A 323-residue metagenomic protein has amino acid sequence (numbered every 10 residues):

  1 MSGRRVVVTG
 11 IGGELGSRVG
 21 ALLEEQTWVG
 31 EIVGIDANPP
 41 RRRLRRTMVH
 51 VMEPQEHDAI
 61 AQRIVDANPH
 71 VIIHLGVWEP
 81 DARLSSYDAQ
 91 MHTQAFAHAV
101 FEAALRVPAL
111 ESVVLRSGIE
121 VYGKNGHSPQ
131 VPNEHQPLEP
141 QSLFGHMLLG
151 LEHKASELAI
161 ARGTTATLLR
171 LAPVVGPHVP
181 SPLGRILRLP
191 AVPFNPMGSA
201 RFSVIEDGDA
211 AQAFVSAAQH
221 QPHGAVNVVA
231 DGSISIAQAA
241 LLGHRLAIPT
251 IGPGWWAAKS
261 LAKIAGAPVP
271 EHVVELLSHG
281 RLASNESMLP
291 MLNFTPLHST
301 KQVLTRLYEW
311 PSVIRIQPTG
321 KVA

Functional and structural regions predicted by a protein language model:
V6-Q26: N-terminal Rossmann NAD(P)H-binding glycine-rich loop of SDR-like oxidoreductase domains
T9, I35, L75, V113-I119 (+1 more regions): SDR active-site strand-loop-helix element
M52-F96: NAD(P)H-binding glycine-rich loop region in Rossmannoid oxidoreductase-like domains and their noncatalytic homologs
H98-L143: Conserved Rossmann-fold NAD(P)-dependent oxidoreductase catalytic core, especially the SDR/UDP-sugar
G126-L168, P173: Catalytic helix-loop patch of NAD(P)-dependent Rossmann-fold dehydrogenases
L158-D207: NAD(P)-dependent short-chain dehydrogenase/reductase
A211-H272, N285, I314-A323: Mid/C-terminal beta-alpha module of Rossmann-like enzyme folds, strongest in SDR-family dehydrogenases/epimerases
S287-P290, T295-A323: Amphipathic terminal alpha-helices
